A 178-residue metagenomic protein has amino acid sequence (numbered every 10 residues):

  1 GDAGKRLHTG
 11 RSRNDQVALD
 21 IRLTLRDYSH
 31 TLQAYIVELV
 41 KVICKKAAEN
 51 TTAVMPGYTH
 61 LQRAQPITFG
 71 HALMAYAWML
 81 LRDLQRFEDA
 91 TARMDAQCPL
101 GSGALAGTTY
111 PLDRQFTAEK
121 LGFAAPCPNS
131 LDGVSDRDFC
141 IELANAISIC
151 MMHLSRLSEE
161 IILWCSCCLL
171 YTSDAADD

Functional and structural regions predicted by a protein language model:
G1-R93, Q97, L112-A118, A125: A helix-coil-helix interface module used to build multimeric assemblies and to scaffold catalytic/cofactor sites
D95-T109: Extended amphipathic alpha-helical segments with heptad-repeat/coiled-coil character used for oligomerization, fusion
C127-I147: Amphipathic, heptad-repeat alpha-helical segments used for oligomerization and assembly
C140-I162: A conserved active-site cap/scaffold subdomain adjacent to cofactor or substrate pockets
Y171-D178: Conserved small/polar residues in nucleotide/adenosyl-binding loops
